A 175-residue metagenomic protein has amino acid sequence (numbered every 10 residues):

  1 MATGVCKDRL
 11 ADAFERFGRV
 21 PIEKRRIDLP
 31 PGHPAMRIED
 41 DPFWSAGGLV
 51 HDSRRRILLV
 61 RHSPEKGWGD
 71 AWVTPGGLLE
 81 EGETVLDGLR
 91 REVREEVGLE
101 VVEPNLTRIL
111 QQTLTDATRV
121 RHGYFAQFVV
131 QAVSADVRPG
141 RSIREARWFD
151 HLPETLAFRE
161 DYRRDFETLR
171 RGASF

Functional and structural regions predicted by a protein language model:
A2-G47: Acidic, metal-coordinating catalytic segment for phosphate/diphosphate chemistry, firing primarily on the Nudix
D40-P42, A71, T118-Y124, G140-I143: A generic structural micro-feature
G47, R56, E145: Conserved beta-strand and immediately adjacent loop positions that scaffold enzyme active sites
R56-E95: Conserved Nudix-box catalytic region and its N-terminal flanking loop in Nudix hydrolases and closely related
G98-A135: Active-site segment of metal-dependent pyrophosphate-handling enzymes, primarily the Nudix hydrolase catalytic core
A126-Q127, V137-R170: NUDIX/MutT-family hydrolases
